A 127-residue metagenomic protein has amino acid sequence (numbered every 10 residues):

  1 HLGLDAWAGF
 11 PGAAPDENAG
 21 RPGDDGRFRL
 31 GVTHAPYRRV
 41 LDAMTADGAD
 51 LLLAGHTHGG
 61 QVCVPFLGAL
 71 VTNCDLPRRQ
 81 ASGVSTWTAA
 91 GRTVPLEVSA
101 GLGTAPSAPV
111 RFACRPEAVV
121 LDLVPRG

Functional and structural regions predicted by a protein language model:
H1-D42, A108-R115: Binuclear metal-dependent hydrolase catalytic cores centered on His/Asp/Glu-rich metal-binding motifs
G3-D5, A100-L102, P125: A mature extracytoplasmic/lumenal domain signature
A19-G26, T88-V94, R126: Intrinsically disordered, low-complexity coil segments
L30, P36-V119: Conserved beta-sheet core of the metallophosphoesterase superfamily
L121-G127: Short beta-strand-to-coil "C-cap" segments at the C-terminal boundary of structured domains/repeats, marking
